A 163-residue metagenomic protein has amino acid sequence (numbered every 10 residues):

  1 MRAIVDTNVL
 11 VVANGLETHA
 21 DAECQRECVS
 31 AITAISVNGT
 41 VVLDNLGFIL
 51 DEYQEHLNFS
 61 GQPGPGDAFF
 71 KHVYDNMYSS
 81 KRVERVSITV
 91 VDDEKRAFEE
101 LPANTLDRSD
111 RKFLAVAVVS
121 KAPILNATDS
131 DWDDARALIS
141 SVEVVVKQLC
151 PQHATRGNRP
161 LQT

Functional and structural regions predicted by a protein language model:
M1-N45: Short, well-structured N-terminal submotif of metal-dependent ribonuclease cores
D6, D110, D129: Acidic active-site catalytic centers that drive phospho-/nucleotidyl reactions and related ester hydrolyses
L10, L50, W132-D133: A generic structural signal for short hydrophobic patches within well-formed alpha-helices
N14-L16, E52-L57, A135-I139: A short acidic (Asp/Glu
A20-E23, S60, S141-V144: Glycine-rich, phosphate-binding/catalytic loops in enzymes
A34-G39, G47-A97: PIN-domain endoribonuclease scaffold, especially VapC-family toxins
N45, L114, V118-T163: Acidic, PIN/NYN-like endoribonuclease modules and their adjacent C-terminal/linker elements
K81-I124: Active-site neighborhoods of divalent-metal-dependent phosphate/nucleic-acid chemistry enzymes
